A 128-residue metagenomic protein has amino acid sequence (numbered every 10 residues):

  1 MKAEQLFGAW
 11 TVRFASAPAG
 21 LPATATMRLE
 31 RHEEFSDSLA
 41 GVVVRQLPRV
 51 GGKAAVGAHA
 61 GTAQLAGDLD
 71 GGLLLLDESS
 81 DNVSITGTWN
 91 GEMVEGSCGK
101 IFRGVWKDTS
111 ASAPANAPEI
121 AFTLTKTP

Functional and structural regions predicted by a protein language model:
K2-S97, I101-P128: Central antiparallel beta-sheet cores of small beta-barrel/beta-sandwich binding domains
